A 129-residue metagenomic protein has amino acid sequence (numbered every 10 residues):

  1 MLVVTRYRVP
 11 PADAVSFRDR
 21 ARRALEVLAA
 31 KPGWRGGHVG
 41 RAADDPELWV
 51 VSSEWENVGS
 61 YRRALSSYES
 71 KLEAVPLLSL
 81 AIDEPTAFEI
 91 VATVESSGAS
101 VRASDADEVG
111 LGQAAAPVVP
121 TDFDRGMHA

Functional and structural regions predicted by a protein language model:
M1, V15, P32-W34: Short, flexible segments with low predicted structural confidence
L2-R8, H38-S66, A103-D105: Short, well-ordered beta-strand segments in beta-rich or mixed alpha/beta enzyme and ligand-binding folds
R8-R20: Short, surface-exposed ligand-recognition loops at beta-strand->loop->(often short) alpha-helix junctions that present
D13-V15, G59-Y61, T93-S96: Residue-level signal for secondary-structure boundary sites
E26-G36, E54-F88, D124-A129: An amphipathic, aromatic/His-enriched active-site/gating alpha helix that lines ligand/cofactor pockets
F88-A129: Acidic/histidine-enriched, glycine/proline-rich intrinsically disordered or flexible terminal extensions
